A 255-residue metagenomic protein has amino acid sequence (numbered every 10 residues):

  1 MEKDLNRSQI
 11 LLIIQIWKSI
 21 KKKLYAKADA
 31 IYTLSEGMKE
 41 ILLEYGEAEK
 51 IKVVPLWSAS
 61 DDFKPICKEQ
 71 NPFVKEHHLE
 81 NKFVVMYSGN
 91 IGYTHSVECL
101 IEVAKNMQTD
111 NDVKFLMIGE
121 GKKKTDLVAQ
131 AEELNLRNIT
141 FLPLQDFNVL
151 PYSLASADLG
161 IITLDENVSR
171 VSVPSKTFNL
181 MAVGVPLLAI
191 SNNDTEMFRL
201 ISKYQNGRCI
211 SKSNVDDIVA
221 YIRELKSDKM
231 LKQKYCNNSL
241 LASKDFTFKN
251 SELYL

Functional and structural regions predicted by a protein language model:
L11-I31: Membrane-proximal helix-turn-helix segments that form the acceptor-binding/catalytic region of lipid-linked
A26-K27, Y32-T33, M38-S58, P65: Helix-loop-beta element that forms the nucleotide-linked donor phosphate-binding surface in glycosyltransferases
K64-H78, L231: A short helix/loop element that forms part of the nucleotide-sugar donor recognition site in Leloir-type
L79-H95, I101-A104, L116, C236: Conserved donor-binding/catalytic core segment of Leloir-type glycosyltransferases
K82, D217-A220, E224, L231-D245: A short, well-ordered alpha-helix in the C-terminal region of glycosyltransferases
H95, P143-A155, G160-M181, P186-R199: Nucleotide-sugar-dependent
D112-G119, K124-V149: Nucleotide-activated donor-binding/catalytic signature segment of Leloir-type glycosyltransferases, i.e., the conserved
N192-I222: Change "using UDP/GDP/dTDP sugars" to "using nucleotide sugars
